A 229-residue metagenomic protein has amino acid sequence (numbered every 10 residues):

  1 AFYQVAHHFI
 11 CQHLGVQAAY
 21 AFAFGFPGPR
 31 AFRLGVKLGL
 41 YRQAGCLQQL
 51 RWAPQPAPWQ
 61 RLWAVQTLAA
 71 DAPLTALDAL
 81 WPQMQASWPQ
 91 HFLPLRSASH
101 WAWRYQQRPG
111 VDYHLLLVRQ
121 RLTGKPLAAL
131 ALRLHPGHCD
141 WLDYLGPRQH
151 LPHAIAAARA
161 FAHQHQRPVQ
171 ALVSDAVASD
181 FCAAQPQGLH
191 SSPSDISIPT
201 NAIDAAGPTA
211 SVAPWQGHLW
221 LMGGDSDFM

Functional and structural regions predicted by a protein language model:
A1-F24, F32-K37: Active-site-proximal cofactor/substrate-binding loop regions of enzyme domains
A1-H13, L68-A86: Short N-terminal secondary-structure initiator segments
Y3-Q4, L95, P152: Conserved structured core elements
V5-F9, H100, A157: Alpha-helical elements of Rossmann-like donor-binding domains used by nucleotide-donor carbohydrate transfer enzymes
H13-L14, W88, A158-A162: Alpha-helix C-terminal capping segments
G15, Q106-P109, H163: Residue-level signal for alpha-helix termini/capping positions
A21-L68, L122, A129-P152, A156-M229: Active-site/acyl-donor-binding loops of N-acyltransferases
G28-R30, G35, L74-R148: A conserved beta-strand-loop-helix scaffold within acyl/acetyltransferase catalytic domains
